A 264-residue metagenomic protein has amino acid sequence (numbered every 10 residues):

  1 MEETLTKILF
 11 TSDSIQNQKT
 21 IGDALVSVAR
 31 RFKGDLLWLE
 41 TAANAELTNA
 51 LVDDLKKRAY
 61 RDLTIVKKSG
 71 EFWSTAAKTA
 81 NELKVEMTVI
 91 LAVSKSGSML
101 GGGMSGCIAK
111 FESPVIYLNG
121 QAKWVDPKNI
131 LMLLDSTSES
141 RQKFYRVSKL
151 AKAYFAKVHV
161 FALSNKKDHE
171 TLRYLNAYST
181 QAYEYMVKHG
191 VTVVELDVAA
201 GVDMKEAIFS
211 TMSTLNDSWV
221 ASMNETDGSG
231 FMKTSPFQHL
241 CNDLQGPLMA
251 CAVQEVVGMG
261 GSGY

Functional and structural regions predicted by a protein language model:
M1-L47, N129-V194, D217, D243-L244 (+2 more regions): Small/aliphatic-rich secondary-structure junction motif
T4, T75-W124, M212-Y264: Gly/Ser-rich helix-loop-strand patches that form or flank binding pockets for ribonucleotide-derived cofactors
Q18, S69, G97, S140 (+2 more regions): A conditional alpha-helix N-cap/helix-loop micro-motif detector
V26, S105, S148, F209 (+1 more regions): Active-site phosphate/pyrophosphate- and oxyanion-stabilizing loops and adjacent acidic/basic residues in soluble
E46-L47, L51-K56: N-terminal positively charged helical leader segments and presequences
Y60-V66: A glycine-rich helix N-cap at a beta->alpha junction
V66-T75, G201-K205: Charged docking surfaces used in two-component/phosphorelay signaling
Y183, G201-S213: A short, acidic, amphipathic alpha-helical segment used as a generic capping/interface helix at domain edges
